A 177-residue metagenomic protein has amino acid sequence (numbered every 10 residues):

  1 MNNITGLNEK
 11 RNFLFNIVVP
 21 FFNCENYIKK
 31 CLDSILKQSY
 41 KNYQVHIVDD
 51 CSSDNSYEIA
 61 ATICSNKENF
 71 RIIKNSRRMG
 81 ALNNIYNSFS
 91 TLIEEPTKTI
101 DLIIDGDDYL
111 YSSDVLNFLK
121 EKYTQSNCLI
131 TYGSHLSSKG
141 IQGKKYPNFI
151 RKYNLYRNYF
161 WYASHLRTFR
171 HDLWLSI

Functional and structural regions predicted by a protein language model:
M1-I177: Nucleotide-sugar donor-binding/catalytic module of glycosyltransferases that assemble extracellular/cell-envelope
